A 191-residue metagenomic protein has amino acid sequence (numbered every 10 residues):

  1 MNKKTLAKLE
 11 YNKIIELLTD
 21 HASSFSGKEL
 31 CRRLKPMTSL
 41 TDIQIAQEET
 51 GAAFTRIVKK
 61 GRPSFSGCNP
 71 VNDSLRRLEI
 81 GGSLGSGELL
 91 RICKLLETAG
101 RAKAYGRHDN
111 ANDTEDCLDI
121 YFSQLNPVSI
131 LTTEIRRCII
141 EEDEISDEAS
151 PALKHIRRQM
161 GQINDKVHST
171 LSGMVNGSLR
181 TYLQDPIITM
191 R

Functional and structural regions predicted by a protein language model:
M1-A152, I156: Conserved amphipathic alpha-helical "coupling/scaffold" segments that transmit conformational changes between domains
L153-R191: Extended, Lys/Arg-enriched charged tracts that mediate electrostatic binding to polyanionic substrates
